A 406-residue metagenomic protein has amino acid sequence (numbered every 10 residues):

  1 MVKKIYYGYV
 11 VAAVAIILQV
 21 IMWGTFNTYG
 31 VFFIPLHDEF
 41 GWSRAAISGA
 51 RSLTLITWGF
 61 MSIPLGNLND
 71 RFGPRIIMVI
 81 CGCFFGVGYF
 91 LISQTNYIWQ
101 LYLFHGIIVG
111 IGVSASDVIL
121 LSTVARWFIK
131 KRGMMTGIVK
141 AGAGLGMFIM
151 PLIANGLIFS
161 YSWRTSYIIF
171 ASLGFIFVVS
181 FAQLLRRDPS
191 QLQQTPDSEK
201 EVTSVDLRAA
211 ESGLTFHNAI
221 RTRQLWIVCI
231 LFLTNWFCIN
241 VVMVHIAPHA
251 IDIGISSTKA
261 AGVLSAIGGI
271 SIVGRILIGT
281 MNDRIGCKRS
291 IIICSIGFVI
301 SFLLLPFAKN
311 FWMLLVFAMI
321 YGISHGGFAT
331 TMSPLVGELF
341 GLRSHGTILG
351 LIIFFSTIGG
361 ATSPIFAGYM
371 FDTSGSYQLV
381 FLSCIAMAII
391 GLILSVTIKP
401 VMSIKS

Functional and structural regions predicted by a protein language model:
V20, G88, Q100-S114, M313-G326: Hydrophobic core of transmembrane alpha-helices in multi-pass small-molecule transporters, especially MFS/SLC-type
Y29-F33, H217-I276: Extracytoplasmic gate region of multi-pass secondary transporters
L36, S114-F128, G327-F340: Intracellular juxtamembrane helix-capping segments at the cytosolic ends of symmetry-related transmembrane helices
L36-H37, L68-N69, L152-Y161, A250-I251 (+2 more regions): Interfacial helix-cap and linker-helix signal at transmembrane-aqueous boundaries of multi-pass secondary transporters
F60-I98, N282, K288: Conserved MFS/SLC helix-loop-helix module at the cytosolic interface between two early adjacent transmembrane helices
I138, G142-S190: Helix-loop-helix hairpin linking two adjacent transmembrane segments in secondary transporters
Y167-Q183, L379-V396: Symmetry-related core transmembrane helices of the 12-TM Major Facilitator Superfamily/SLC fold
I239, I255, K259, S265-L335: C-terminal transmembrane helical hairpin of 12-TM major facilitator-type secondary transporters
